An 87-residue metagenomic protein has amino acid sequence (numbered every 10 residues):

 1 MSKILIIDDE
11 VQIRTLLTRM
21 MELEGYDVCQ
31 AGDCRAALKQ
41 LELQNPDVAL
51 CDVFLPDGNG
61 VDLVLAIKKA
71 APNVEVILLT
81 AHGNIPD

Functional and structural regions predicted by a protein language model:
V11-C29: Two-component/phosphorelay signaling modules centered on CheY-like receiver
R14, P56, T80, N84: The feature encodes the CheY-like receiver
G25-C34, Q40: Short hydrophobic/Thr-rich beta-strand motif most characteristic of the beta2 strand and flanking loop of CheY-like
Q30, L55-G58: Residue-level signal for the "D+5" position in two-component response regulator receiver
D33, N59-D62: Acidic catalytic/metal-coordinating carboxylates
K39, F54, V61-N73: Short amphipathic alpha-helix used as the core "switch/output" element in two-component signaling
Q44-L50, L55: Active-site beta3 strand of CheY-like receiver
D62, G83-D87: Alpha4 helix (beta4-alpha4-beta5 surface) of REC/receiver domains from two-component response regulators
